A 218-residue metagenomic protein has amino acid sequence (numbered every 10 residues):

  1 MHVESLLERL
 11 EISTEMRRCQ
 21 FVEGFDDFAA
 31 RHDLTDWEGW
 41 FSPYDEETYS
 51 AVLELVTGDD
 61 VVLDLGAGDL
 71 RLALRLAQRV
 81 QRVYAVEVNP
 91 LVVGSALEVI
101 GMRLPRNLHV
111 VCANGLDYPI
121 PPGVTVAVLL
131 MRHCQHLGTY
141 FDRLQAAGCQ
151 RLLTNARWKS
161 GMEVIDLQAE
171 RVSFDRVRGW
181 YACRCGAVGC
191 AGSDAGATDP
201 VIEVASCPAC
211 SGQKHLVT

Functional and structural regions predicted by a protein language model:
H2-T57: S-adenosyl-L-methionine
D60-G68: Conserved class I S-adenosyl-L-methionine
D69-V80: Conserved SAM-binding loop of SAM-dependent methyltransferases across substrates and taxa, primarily the Class I
R82-E87: Conserved SAM-binding motif I beta-strand of class I
N89-L91: Conserved SAM/SAH-binding beta-strand->alpha-helix loop
A96-L97: Conserved SAM-binding loop
P105-G115: Conserved SAM-binding strand-loop segment of SAM-dependent methyltransferases
V124-Y140: A short SAM/SAH-binding and catalytic strip from SAM-dependent methyltransferases
